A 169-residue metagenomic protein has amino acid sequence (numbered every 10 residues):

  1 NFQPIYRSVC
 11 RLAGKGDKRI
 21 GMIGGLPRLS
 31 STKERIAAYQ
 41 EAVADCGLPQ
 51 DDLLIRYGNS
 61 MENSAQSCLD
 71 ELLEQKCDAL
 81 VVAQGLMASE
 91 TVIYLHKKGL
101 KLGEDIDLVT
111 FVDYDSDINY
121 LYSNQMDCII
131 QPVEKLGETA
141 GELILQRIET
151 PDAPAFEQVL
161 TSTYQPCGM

Functional and structural regions predicted by a protein language model:
N1, T32, Q84-G85: Helix N-cap/beta->alpha junction signal
N1-M22, A37, E62-L69, A88 (+1 more regions): Hydrophobic alpha-helical segments within soluble ligand-binding/sensing domains
R7-G47, D152, F156-M169: An alpha-beta-alpha
G16-G21, D51-D52, E71-A79: Short, surface-exposed connector motifs at secondary-structure boundaries
R19, Q50-L54, L102-L108: Short acidic capping loops at alpha-helix termini that bridge into adjacent secondary structure
K33-E34, S67, I93: Generic recognition of short, well-ordered alpha-helical segments
Q40-N63: Short beta-strand elements in bilobed, periplasmic/extracellular small-molecule ligand-binding domains
E71-M169: Flexible loop/turn connectors
